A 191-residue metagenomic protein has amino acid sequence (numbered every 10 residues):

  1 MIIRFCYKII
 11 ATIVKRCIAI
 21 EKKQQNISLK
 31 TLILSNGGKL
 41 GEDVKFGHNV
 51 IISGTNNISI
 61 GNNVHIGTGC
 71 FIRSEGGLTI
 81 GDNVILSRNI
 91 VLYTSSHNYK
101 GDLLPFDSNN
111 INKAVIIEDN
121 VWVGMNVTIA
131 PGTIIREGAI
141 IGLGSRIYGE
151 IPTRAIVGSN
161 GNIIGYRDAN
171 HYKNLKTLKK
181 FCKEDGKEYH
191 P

Functional and structural regions predicted by a protein language model:
M1-K30, N36, E42-D43, H97-Y99 (+3 more regions): Terminal amphipathic alpha-helical/low-complexity segments used for targeting or macromolecular assembly
K45, I140-G142, R146: A generic "structured core" feature
V50-I60, H65-I134, N160-N162, Y166-K176: Flexible, glycine/small-residue-enriched loop-and-beta-strand segment within the central core of proteins
I85, A139-I140: Short alpha-helix at the nucleotide-sugar/activated-sugar donor binding site of glycosyltransferases and closely
M125, L143, T153: Catalytic-loop Lys-Pro-X-Asn motif of eukaryotic-like protein kinases
G149: Short helix N-cap motif at coil->helix boundaries in the Bergerat
P152-T153, G158-G161: Acidic, glycine-centered active-site loop in nucleotide-sugar glycosyltransferases
